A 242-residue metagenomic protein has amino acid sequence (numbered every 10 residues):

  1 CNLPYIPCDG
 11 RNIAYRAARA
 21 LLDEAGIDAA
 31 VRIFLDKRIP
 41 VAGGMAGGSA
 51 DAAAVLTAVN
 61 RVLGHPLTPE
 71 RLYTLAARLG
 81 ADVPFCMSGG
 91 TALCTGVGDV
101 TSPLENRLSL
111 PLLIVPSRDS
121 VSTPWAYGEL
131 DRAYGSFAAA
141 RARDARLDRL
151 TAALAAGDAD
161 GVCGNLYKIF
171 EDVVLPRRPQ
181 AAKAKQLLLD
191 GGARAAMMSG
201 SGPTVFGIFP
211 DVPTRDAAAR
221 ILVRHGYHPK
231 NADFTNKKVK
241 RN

Functional and structural regions predicted by a protein language model:
C1-A29, P40-A42, R143-D144, K168 (+2 more regions): N-terminal beta-alpha supersecondary unit
A14, G43-R71, F85-M87: DPxDG-like acidic metal-binding loop motif
D23-R32, A58-L79, V212-R224: Phosphate-handling active-site elements
V31-G44, G192-A196: Short pre-catalytic strand/loop immediately N-terminal to key active-site residues, enriched for Gly-Thr
S88, L93-A195, P210-Y227, N231-N242: Conserved, helical-rich catalytic subdomain that frames metal- and/or nucleotide-binding sites in enzyme alpha/beta
M198-P210: N-terminal pre-core extensions flanking Radical SAM catalytic domains
